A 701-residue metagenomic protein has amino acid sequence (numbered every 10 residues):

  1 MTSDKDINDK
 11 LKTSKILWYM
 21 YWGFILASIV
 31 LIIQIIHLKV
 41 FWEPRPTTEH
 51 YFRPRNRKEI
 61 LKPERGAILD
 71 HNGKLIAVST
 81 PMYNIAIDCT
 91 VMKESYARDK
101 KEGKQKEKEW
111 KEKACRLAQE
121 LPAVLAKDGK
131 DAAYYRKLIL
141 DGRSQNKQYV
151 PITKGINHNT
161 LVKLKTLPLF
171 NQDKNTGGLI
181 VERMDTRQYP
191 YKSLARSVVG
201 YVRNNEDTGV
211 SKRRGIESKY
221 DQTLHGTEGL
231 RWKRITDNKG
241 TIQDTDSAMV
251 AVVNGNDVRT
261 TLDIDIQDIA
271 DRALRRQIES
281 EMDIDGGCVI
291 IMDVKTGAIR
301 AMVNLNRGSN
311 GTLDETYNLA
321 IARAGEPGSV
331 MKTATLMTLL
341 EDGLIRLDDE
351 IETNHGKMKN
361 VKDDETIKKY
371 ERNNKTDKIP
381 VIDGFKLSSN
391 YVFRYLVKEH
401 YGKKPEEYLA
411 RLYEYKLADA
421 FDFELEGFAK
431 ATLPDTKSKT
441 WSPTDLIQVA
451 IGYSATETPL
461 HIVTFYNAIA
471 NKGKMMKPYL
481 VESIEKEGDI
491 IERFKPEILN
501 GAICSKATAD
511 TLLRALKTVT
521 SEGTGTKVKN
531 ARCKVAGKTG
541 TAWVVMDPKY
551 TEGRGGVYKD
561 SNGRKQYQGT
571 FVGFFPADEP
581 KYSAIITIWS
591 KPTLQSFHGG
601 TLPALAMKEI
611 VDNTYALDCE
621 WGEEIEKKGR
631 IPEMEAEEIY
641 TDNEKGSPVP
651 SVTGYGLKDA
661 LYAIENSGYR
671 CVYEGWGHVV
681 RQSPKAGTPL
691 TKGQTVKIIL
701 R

Functional and structural regions predicted by a protein language model:
M1-T312, E407-E414, K529-A531, W589 (+3 more regions): Periplasmic/cell-envelope proteins involved in peptidoglycan metabolism and beta-lactam response
T2-D4, A77, T236-M249, L262 (+3 more regions): Beta-lactam-recognizing serine transpeptidase/beta-lactamase-like catalytic domain environment
L61-E64, H71, V78-N84, K147 (+19 more regions): Extracytoplasmic
I85-I87, G200, T260, R323 (+5 more regions): Preference for bulky hydrophobic residues occupying beta-strand positions in well-ordered beta-sheet regions
A132, N171, R346-L347, D419 (+1 more regions): Residue-level detector of short coil/turn "hinge" positions at structural boundaries
R532, I586-S590, Q595-T601, A606-R701: Ligand-recognition elements built from short beta-strands and adjacent flexible loops
